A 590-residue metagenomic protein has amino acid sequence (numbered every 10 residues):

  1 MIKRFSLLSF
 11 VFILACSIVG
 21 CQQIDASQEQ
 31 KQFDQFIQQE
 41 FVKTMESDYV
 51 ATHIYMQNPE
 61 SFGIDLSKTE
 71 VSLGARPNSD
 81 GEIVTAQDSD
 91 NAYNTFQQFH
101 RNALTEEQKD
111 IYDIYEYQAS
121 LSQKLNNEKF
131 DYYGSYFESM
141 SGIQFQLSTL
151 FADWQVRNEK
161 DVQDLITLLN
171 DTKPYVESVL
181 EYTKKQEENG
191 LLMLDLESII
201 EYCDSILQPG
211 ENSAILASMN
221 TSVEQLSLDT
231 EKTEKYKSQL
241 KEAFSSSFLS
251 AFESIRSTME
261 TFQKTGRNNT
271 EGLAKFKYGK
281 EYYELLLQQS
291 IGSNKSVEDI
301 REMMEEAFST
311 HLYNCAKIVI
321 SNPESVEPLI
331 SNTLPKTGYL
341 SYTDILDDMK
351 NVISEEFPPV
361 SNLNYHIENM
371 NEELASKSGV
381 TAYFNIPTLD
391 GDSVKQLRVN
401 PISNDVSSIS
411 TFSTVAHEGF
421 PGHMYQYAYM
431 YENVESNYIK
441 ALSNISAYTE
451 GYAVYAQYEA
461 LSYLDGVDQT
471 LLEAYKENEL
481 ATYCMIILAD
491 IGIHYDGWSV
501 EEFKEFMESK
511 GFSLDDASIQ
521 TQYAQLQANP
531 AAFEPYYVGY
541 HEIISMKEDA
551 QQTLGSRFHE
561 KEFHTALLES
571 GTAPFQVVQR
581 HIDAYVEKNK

Functional and structural regions predicted by a protein language model:
M1-L7: Positively charged n-region of N-terminal signal peptides that target proteins for export
L8-S9, G422: Intrinsically disordered, low-complexity segments enriched in polar/charged small residues
F10-A15: Hydrophobic helical h-region of N-terminal Sec-dependent signal peptides in bacterial secretory/periplasmic proteins
S17-G20: C-terminal motif of bacterial Sec signal peptides marking the signal peptidase cleavage site
Q23-K590: N-terminal maturation segment of proteins
